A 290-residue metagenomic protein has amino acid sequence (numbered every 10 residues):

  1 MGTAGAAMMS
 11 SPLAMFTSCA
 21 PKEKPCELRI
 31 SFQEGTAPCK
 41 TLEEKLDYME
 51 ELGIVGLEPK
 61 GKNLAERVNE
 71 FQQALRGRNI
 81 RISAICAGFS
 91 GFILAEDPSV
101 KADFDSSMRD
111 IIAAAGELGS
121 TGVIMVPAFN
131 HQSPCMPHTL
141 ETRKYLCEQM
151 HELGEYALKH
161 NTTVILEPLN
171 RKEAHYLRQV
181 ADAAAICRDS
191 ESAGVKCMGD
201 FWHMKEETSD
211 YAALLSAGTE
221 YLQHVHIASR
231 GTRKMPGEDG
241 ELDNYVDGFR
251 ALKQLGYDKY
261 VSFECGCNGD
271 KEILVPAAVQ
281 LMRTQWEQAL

Functional and structural regions predicted by a protein language model:
G5-F16, P21-S31, C39-G53, G119-S120 (+2 more regions): Histidine-acidic metal/acid-base catalytic patches
G5-P12, L94, P98-K196, E206: Active-site acidic/histidine proton-transfer and metal-coordination neighborhood in alpha/beta enzyme cores
T36-P38, N63, G88-G91, F129-H131 (+4 more regions): Active-site-proximal loop/turn and secondary-structure-junction residues that shape catalytic pockets, frequently
Y48-E66, A74, C86-G91: N-terminal substrate-binding region of glycoside hydrolase catalytic domains
M49, L57, L75, F104 (+7 more regions): Conserved, mostly hydrophobic/aromatic
E58-R76, P127-H138: Glycine-rich, proline-tolerant flexible connector loops at the mouths of alpha/beta enzymes
E66-R78, S107-G119, C147-E155, D210-A217 (+1 more regions): Short amphipathic alpha-helices and their capping/turn segments at secondary-structure boundaries
I82-A87, M125-V126, T219-S229: Non-cysteine beta-strand/loop elements that form the S-adenosyl-L-methionine
